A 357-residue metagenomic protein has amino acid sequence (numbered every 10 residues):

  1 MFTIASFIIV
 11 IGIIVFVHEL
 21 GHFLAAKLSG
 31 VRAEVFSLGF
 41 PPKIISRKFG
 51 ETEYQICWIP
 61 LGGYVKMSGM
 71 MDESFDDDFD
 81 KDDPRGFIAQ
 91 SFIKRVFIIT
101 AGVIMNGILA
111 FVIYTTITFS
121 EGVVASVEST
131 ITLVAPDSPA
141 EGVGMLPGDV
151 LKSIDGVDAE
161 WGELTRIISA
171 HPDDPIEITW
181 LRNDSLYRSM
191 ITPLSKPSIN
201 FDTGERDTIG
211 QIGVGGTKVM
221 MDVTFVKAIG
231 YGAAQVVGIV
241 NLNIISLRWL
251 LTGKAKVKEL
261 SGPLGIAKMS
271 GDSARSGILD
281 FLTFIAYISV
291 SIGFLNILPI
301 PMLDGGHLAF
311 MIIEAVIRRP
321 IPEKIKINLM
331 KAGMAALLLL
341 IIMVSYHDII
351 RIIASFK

Functional and structural regions predicted by a protein language model:
T3-F7, Q90-I99, D280-F284: Residue-level signature of transmembrane alpha-helical entry/exit and packing/kink sites in multi-pass membrane
L20-A25, I104, I108, L298 (+1 more regions): Active-site His/Glu-centered metal-binding helix of metallohydrolases
K27-A110, G216-V223, A315, R319-P320: Membrane-embedded helix-turn/re-entrant segments that form the catalytic/gating core of multi-pass membrane enzymes
M71-D72, D77-I93, M105-K256, L260 (+1 more regions): PDZ peptide-recognition modules
W249-G253, S289-L303: Transmembrane alpha-helix interface/packing and boundary motifs in multi-pass membrane proteins, characterized by
G271-D272, L308-I321: Interfacial segments of multi-pass membrane proteins
R319-A335: Interfacial loop-to-transmembrane junctions
M343-K357: Juxtamembrane boundary at the C-terminal end of a transmembrane helix
